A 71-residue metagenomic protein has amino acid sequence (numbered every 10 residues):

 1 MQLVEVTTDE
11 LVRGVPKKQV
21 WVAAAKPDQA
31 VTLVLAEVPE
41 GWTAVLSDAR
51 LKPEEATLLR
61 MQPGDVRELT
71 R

Functional and structural regions predicted by a protein language model:
M1-K17: Short aromatic-glycine-(Arg/Gly/Cys) micro-motifs in beta-strand/loop hairpins
D9-L11, A25-P27, A49: Generic structural motif
V15-A25: A short, exposed loop/beta-hairpin motif centered on an aromatic-Gly-Thr core
P27-D28, R60: Short intrinsically disordered, low-complexity segments
A30-L35: Short amphipathic, charge-patterned alpha-helical segments
E37-R71: Short, mixed-charge low-complexity intrinsically disordered segments
